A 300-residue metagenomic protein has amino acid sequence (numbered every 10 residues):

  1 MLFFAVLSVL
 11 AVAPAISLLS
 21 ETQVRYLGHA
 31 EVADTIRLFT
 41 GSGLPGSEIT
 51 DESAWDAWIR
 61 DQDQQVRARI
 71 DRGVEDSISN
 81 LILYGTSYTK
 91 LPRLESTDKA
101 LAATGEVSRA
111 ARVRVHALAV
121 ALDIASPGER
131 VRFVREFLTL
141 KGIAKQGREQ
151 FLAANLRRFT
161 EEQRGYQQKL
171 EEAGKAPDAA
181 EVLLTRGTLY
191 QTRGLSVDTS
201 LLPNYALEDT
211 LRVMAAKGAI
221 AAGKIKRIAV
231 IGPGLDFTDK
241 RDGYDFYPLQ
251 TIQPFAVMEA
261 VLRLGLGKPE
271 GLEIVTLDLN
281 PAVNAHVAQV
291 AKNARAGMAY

Functional and structural regions predicted by a protein language model:
L2-A11: Bacterial N-terminal signal peptides
I16-S17: Extended charged low-complexity segments that act as oligomerization/scaffolding linkers
S20-V182, A222-I225, G234-Y300: Class I S-adenosyl-L-methionine-dependent methyltransferase module
L183-D198: Class I SAM-dependent transferase core
L201-I225, A256: Conserved alpha-helix/loop element of class I SAM-dependent methyltransferases that forms part of the SAM/SAH-binding
I228-V230: Class I SAM-dependent methyltransferase core
